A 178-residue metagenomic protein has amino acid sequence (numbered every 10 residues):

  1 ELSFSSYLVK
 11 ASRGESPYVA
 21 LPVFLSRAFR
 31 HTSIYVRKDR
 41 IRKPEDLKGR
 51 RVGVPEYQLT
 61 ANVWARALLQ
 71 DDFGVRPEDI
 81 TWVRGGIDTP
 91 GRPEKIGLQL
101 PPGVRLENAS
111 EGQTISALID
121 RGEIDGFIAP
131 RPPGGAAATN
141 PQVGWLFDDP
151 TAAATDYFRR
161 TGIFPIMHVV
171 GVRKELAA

Functional and structural regions predicted by a protein language model:
E1-E78, W82-G91: Short, glycine-/small- and polar/acidic-enriched structural segments that line small-molecule recognition paths
P93-A178: Pocket-lining segment of extracytoplasmic ligand-binding domains
